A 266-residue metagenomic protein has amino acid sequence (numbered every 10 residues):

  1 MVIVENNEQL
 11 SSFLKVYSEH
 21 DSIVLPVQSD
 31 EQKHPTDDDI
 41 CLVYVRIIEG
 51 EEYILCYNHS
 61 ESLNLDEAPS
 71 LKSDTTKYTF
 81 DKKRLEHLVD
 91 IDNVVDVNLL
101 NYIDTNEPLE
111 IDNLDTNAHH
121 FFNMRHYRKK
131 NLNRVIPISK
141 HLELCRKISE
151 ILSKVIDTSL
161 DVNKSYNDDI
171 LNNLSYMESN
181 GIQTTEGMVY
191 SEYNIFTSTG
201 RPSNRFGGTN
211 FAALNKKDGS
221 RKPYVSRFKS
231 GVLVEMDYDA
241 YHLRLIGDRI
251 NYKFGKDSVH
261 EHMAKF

Functional and structural regions predicted by a protein language model:
M1-T116, G247-R249, K253: Conserved RNase H-like, two-metal-ion catalytic cores of nucleic-acid enzymes
V2-I3, S29-I40, R46-G50, S60 (+1 more regions): Acidic, glycine-rich two-metal-ion catalytic cores of nucleic acid-processing enzymes
E8-K15, E19, E49-G50, E143-R146 (+4 more regions): Polar/charged alpha-helical tracts
K15-E19, H119, N123, Y127 (+5 more regions): Generic surface-pattern signal
P26, V43, Y78, D96 (+6 more regions): A residue-level signal for conserved active-site and pocket-lining positions in enzyme catalytic cores
L55-N58, N64-D66, K72, D81 (+4 more regions): Alpha-helix initiation/capping motif
L88-D92, V97-P108, D112-E186, R249-V259: Mixed-charge, glycine-rich, non-catalytic linkers/tails in nucleic-acid processing enzymes
